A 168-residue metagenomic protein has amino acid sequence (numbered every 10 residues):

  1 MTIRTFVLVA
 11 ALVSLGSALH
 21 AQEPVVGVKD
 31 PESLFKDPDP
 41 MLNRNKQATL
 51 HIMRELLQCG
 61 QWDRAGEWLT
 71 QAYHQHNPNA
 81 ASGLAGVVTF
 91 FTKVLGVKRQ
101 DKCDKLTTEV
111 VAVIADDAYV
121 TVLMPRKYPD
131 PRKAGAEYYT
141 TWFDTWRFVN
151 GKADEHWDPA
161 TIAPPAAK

Functional and structural regions predicted by a protein language model:
M1-V7: Bacterial N-terminal signal peptides that target proteins for export
L8-V9, L19: Cleavable N-terminal signal peptides
A21-D63, E67, Q71: Short, low-complexity N-terminal intrinsically disordered segments enriched in polar/charged residues
E23, Y139-A167: Short beta-strand edge/turn micro-motifs at domain boundaries
W62-A118: A solvent-exposed, acidic/Ser-Thr-rich amphipathic alpha-helical stretch
K98-D101, Y128-Y139: Short, cysteine-centered beta-strand-loop-beta hairpins and adjacent loop/turn segments enriched in charged/polar
D116-R126: A short hydrophobic beta-strand element
